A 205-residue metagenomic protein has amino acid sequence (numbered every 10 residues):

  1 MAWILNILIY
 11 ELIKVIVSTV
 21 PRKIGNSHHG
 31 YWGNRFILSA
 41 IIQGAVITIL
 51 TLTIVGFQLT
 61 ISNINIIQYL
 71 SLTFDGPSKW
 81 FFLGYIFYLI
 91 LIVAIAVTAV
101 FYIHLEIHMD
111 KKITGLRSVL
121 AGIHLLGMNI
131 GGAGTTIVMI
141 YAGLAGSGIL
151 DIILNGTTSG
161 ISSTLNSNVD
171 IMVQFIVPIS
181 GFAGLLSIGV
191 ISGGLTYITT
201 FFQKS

Functional and structural regions predicted by a protein language model:
A2-T19, G33-I64, Q68-M109, L120-K204: Hydrophobic cores of alpha-helical transmembrane segments in multi-pass integral membrane proteins
G25-G33, D110-S118: Membrane-interface helix-boundary motifs at transmembrane edges
